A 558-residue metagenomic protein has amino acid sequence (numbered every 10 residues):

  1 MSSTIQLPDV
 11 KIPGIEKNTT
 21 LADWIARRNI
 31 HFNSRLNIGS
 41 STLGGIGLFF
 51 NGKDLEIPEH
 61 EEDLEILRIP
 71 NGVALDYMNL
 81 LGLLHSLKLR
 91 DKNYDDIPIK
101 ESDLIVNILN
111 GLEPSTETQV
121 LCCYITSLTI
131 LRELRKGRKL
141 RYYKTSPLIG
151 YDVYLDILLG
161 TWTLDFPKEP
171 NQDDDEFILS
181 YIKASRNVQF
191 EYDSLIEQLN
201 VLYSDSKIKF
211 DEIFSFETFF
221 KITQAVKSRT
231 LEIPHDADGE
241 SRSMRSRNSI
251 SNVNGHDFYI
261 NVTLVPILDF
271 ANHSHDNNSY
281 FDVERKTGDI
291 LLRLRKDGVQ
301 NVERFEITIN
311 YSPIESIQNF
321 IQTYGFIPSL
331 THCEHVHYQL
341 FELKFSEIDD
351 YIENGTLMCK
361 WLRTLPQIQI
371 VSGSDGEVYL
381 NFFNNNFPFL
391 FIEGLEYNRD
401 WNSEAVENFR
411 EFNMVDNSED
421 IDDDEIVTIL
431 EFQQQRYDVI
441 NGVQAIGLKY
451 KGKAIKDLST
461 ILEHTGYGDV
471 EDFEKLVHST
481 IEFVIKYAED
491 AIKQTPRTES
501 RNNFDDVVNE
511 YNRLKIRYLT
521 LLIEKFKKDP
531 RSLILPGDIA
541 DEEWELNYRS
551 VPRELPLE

Functional and structural regions predicted by a protein language model:
S3-V73, M78-G82, K144-E558: Long, positively charged leader/targeting segments at protein N-termini
H60-E61, L67-L164: Non-catalytic, beta-rich accessory domains that mediate macromolecular interactions or localization
